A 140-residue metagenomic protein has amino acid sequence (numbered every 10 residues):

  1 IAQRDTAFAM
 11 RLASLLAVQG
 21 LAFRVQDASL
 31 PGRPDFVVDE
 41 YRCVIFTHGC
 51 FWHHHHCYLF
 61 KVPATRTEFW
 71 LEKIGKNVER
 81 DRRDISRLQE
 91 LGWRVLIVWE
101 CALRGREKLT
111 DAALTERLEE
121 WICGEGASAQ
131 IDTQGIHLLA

Functional and structural regions predicted by a protein language model:
I1-I97, A102-A140: Nucleic-acid endo/exonuclease domains
